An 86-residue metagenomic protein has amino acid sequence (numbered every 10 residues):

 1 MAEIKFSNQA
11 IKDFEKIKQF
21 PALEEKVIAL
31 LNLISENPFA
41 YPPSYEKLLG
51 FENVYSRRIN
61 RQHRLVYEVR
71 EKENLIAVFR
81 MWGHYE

Functional and structural regions predicted by a protein language model:
M1-K5, Q9-I17, P21-I28, R58-R64 (+1 more regions): Enriched for short, Lys/Arg-rich terminal
N32-R58: A short, surface-exposed loop/turn module that caps and links secondary-structure elements
